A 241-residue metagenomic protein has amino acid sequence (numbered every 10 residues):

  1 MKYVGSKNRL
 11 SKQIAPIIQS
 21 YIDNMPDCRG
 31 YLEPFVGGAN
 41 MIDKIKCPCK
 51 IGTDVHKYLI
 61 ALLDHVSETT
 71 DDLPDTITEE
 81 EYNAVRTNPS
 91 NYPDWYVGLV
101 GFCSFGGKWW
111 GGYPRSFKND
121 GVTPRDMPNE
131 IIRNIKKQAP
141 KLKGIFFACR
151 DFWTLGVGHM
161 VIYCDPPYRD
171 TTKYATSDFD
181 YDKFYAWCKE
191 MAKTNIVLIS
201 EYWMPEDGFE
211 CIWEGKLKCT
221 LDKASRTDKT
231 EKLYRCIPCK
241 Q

Functional and structural regions predicted by a protein language model:
M1-D43: S-adenosyl-L-methionine
I14, Y31-I45, G52-K57, L99 (+4 more regions): Conserved proline-anchored active-site loop of SAM-dependent methyltransferases that bridges a beta-strand
F35-N40, R133, S200-P205: Short, polar loop motifs at secondary-structure junctions
I42-C47, T154-G158, W203-E210: Short loop/helix-cap segments at secondary-structure boundaries that form the rim of catalytic
P48-F147, F152-W153: Class I S-adenosyl-L-methionine-dependent methyltransferase module
P48-I51, E68-T70, Y174-D182, F209: Glycine-rich, phosphate-binding/catalytic loops in enzymes
K141-V161, D170-T194: Core catalytic architecture of nucleotide-activated donor-dependent transferases building glycoconjugates
T176-Q241: Long, positively charged, glycine-interspersed low-complexity recognition regions
